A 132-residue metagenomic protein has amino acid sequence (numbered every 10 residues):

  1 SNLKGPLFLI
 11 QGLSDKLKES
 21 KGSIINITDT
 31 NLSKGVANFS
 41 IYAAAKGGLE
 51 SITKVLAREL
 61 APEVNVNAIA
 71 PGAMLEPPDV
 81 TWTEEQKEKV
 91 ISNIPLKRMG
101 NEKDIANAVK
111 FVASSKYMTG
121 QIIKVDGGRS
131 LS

Functional and structural regions predicted by a protein language model:
I10, A45, T53: Active-site helix of classical SDR
D15, A57-P62: Alpha-helical segment proximal to the catalytic Tyr-Lys
D29: Residue(s) in the substrate-gating loop at a strand-loop-helix junction that position the organic substrate next
K34-S40, K97: Active-site loop immediately N-terminal to the catalytic Tyr-X3-Lys motif of short-chain dehydrogenase/reductase
E50, L60-M74, M118-V125: Conserved Rossmann-fold SDR core element
P71-I94: A glycine/serine/threonine-rich, flexible loop-to-helix segment that serves as the NAD(P) cofactor-binding "lid"
R98-V125, S130: C-terminal substrate-recognition "lid" of short-chain dehydrogenase/reductases
